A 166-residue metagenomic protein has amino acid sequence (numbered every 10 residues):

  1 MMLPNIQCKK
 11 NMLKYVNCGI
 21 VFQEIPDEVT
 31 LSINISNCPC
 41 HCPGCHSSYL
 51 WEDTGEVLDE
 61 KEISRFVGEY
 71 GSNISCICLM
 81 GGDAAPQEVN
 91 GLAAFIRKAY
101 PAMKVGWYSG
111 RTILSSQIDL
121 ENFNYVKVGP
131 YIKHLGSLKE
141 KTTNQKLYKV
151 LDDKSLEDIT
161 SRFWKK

Functional and structural regions predicted by a protein language model:
M2-N34, P39, S47-E52, K166: N-terminal [4Fe-4S]-dependent radical SAM core
N34, C76-G81, G106-Y108: Short, conserved beta-strand edge motifs with alternating hydrophobic and charged residues
C42-L50, G71-S75: Short, basic/glycine-rich phosphate-binding loops at helix/coil junctions that contact nucleotide phosphates
L50, G82, P130-Y131: Flexible loop residues that form catalytic and substrate-binding hotspots at small-molecule/glycan-binding clefts
E52-S64, A84-E121, Y125: Canonical radical SAM enzyme core domain
F66-A85: Short Fe-S-cluster ligation motifs
C76-C78, V89, F95, L151: Flavin-dependent oxidoreductase catalytic cores
L120-K166: Classical nucleotidyltransferase
